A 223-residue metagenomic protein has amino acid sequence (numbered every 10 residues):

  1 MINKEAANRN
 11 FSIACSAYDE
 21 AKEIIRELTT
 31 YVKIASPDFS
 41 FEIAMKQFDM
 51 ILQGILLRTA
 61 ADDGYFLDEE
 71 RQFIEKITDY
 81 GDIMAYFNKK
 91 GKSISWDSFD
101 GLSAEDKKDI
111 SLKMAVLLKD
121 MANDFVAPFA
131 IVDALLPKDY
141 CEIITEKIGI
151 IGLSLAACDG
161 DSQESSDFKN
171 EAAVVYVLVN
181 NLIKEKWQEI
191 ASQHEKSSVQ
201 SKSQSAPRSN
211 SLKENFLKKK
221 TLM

Functional and structural regions predicted by a protein language model:
M1-A61, Y65-M223: Small-residue-enriched hydrophobic alpha-helices in membranes
